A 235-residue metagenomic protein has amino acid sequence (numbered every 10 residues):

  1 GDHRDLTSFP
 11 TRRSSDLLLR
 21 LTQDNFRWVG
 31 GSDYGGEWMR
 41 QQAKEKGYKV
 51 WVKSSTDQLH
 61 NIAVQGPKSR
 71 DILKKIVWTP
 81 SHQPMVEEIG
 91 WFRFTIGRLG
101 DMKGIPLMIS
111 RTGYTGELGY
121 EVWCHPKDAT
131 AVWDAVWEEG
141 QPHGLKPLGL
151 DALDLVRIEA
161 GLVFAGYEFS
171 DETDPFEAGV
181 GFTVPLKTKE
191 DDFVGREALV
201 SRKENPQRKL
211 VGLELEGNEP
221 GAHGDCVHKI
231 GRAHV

Functional and structural regions predicted by a protein language model:
G1-H3, T7-S14, H234: Short, small-residue-biased leader/transition segments that mark boundaries at the very start of proteins
L19-H234: Conserved, structured C-terminal
